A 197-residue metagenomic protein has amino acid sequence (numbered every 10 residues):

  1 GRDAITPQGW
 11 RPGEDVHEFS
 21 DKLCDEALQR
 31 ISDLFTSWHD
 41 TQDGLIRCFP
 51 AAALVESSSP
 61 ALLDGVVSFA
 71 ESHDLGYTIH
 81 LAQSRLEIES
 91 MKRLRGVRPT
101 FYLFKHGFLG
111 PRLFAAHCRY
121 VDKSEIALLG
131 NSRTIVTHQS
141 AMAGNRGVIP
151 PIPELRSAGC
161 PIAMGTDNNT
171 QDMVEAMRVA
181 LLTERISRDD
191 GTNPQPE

Functional and structural regions predicted by a protein language model:
G1-R119: Metal-coordinating catalytic core of metallo-dependent amide/deamination hydrolases
R2, Q83, S140-N145, D167-T170: Short, acidic/turn-prone active-site loops that include or flank metal/cofactor- and phosphate-binding residues
P7-G9, N145-P150, M173-E175: Short, charged, surface-exposed secondary-structure boundary motifs
P50, H80, A115, L129 (+3 more regions): Divalent metal-coordination and catalytic microenvironments
A70-G76, F108-P111, L128-T137, S157-I162 (+1 more regions): Glycine-enriched alpha-helix->loop->beta-strand junction motifs that scaffold or abut catalytic
K105-F108, R112, P153-E197: His/Asp/Glu-enriched, well-ordered alpha-helical/loop segment that forms or immediately abuts the divalent-metal
V121-S124, G130-G165: A conserved active-site cap/scaffold subdomain adjacent to cofactor or substrate pockets
